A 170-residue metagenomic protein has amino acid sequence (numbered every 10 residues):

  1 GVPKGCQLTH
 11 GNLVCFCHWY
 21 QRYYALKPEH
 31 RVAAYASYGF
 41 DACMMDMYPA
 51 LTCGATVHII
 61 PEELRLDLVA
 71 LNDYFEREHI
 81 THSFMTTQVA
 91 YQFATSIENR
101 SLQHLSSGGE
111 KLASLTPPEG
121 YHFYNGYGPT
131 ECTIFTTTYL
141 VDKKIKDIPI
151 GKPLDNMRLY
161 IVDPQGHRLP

Functional and structural regions predicted by a protein language model:
G1-L169: Motif- and composition-driven signal specific to adenylation
